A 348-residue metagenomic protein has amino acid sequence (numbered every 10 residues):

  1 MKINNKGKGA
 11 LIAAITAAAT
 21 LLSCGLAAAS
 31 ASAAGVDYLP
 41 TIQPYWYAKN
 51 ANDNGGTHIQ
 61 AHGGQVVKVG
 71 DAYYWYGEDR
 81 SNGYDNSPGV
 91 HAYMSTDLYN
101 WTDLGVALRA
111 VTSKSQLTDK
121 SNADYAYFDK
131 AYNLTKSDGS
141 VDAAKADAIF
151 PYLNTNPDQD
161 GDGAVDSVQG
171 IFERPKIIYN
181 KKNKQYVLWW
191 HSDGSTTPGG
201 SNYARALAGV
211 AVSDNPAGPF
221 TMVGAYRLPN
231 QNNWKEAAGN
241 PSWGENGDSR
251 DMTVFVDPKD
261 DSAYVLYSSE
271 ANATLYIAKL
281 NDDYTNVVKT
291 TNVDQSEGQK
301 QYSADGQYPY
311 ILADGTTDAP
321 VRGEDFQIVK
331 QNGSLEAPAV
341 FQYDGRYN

Functional and structural regions predicted by a protein language model:
M1-I15: Bacterial Sec-dependent N-terminal signal peptides
A13-G25: Bacterial N-terminal signal peptides
L22-V36: Sec-dependent signal peptide cleavage junction
A33-N348: Carbohydrate-active catalytic/glycan-binding domains of CAZyme proteins, especially the secreted or lumenal ectodomains
